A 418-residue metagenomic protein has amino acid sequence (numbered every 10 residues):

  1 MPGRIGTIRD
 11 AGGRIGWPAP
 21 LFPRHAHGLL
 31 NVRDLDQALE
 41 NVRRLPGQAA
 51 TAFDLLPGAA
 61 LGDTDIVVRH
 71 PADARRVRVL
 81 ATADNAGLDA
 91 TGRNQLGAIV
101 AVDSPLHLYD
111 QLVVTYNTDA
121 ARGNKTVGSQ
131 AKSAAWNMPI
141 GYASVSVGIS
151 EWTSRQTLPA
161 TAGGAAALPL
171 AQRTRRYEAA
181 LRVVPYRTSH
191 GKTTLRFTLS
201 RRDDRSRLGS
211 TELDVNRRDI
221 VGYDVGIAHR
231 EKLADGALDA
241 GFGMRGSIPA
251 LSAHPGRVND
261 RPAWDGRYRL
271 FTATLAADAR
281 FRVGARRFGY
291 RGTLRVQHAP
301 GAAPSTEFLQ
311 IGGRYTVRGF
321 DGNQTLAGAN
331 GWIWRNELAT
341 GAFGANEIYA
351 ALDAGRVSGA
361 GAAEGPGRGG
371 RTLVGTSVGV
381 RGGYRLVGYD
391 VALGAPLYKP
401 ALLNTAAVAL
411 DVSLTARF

Functional and structural regions predicted by a protein language model:
M1-G87, N117-Q130, G292-R295: Periplasmic polypeptide-binding modules associated with outer-membrane biogenesis and secretion
L55, A81-N85, L112-T118, V147-T153 (+7 more regions): Transmembrane beta-barrel strands of outer-membrane/channel proteins
R76-R78, L106-L112, G141-V147, T188-T193 (+4 more regions): Repeated loop/turn-to-beta-strand initiation elements of outer-membrane beta-barrel proteins
L88-G92, G123-G128, A167-T174, E212-V221 (+4 more regions): Replace "Gram-negative outer membrane beta-barrel proteins" with "bacterial and organellar outer membrane beta-barrel
N94-A98, Q130-A134, R175-A179, V221-V225 (+4 more regions): Hydrophobic, lipid-facing positions within transmembrane beta-strands of outer-membrane proteins
V100, V380-G388, T405-F418: Outer-membrane beta-barrel "beta-signal"
Q111-V113, N124-D219, Y223-I227: Transmembrane beta-barrel wall of Gram-negative outer-membrane proteins
R205-A362: C-terminal outer-membrane beta-barrel translocator/porin domains of Gram-negative envelope proteins and their
